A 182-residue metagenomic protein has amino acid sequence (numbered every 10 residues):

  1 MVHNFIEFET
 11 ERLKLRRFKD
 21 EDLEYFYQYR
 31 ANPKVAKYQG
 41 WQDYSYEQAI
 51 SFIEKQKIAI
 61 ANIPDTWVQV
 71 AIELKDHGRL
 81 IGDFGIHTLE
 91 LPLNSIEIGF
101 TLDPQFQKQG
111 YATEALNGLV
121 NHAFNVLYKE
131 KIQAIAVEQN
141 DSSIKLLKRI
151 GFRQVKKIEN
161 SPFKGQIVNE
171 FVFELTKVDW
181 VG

Functional and structural regions predicted by a protein language model:
M1-A36, I72-G182: Acyl-donor (CoA/ACP) binding surface of acyl/acetyltransferases
R30, Q39, I60-N62: Hydrophobic residues in alpha-helical segments
K34-K57: Conserved GNAT-fold acetyl-CoA-binding loop/helix
Y44, N62-D65, I132: Secondary-structure boundary/capping residues
K57-A71: A short helix-loop-beta-strand connector motif used in the catalytic cores of GNAT acetyltransferases and, in some
